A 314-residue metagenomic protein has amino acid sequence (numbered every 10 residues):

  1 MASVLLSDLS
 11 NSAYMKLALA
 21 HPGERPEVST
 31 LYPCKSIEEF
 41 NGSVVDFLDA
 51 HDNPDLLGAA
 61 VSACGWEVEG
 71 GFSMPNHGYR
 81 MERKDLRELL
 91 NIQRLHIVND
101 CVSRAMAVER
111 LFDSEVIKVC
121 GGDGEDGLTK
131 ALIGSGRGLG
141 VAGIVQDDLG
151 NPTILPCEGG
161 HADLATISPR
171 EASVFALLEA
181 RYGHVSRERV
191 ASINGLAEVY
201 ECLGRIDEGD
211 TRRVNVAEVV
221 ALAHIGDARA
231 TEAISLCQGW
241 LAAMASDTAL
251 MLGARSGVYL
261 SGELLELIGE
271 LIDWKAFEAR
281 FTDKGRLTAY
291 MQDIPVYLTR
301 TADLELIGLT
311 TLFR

Functional and structural regions predicted by a protein language model:
M1-A2, D55-L57, Q93, L128-T129 (+1 more regions): Short coil/turn segments at beta-strand junctions that form active-site/ligand-binding loops
M1-D52, S173-R314: ATP-binding/phosphotransfer module of carbohydrate and carboxylate kinases, centering on a glycine-rich
D8, A60-C64, V98, A131-G138 (+2 more regions): Short beta-strand segments
Y14, W66-V68, G138-A142, E198 (+1 more regions): Short, acidic Gly/Pro/Ser/Thr-rich loop/turn segments
P33-S36, N76-H77, H96-S103, G122-E125 (+2 more regions): Active-site nucleophile and cofactor-binding loops and adjacent substrate-binding regions of central metabolic enzymes
H51-I97, V102, M106-E115, L132 (+1 more regions): Short beta-strand-loop/turn "lid" adjacent to the catalytic site in phosphate-handling enzymes
R94-E125, A217-T231, S235: ATP-dependent carbohydrate kinase catalytic cores
E115-R187, F277-T282, R286, M291: Glycine-rich phosphate-binding loop of actin/hexokinase-like ATP-binding domains
